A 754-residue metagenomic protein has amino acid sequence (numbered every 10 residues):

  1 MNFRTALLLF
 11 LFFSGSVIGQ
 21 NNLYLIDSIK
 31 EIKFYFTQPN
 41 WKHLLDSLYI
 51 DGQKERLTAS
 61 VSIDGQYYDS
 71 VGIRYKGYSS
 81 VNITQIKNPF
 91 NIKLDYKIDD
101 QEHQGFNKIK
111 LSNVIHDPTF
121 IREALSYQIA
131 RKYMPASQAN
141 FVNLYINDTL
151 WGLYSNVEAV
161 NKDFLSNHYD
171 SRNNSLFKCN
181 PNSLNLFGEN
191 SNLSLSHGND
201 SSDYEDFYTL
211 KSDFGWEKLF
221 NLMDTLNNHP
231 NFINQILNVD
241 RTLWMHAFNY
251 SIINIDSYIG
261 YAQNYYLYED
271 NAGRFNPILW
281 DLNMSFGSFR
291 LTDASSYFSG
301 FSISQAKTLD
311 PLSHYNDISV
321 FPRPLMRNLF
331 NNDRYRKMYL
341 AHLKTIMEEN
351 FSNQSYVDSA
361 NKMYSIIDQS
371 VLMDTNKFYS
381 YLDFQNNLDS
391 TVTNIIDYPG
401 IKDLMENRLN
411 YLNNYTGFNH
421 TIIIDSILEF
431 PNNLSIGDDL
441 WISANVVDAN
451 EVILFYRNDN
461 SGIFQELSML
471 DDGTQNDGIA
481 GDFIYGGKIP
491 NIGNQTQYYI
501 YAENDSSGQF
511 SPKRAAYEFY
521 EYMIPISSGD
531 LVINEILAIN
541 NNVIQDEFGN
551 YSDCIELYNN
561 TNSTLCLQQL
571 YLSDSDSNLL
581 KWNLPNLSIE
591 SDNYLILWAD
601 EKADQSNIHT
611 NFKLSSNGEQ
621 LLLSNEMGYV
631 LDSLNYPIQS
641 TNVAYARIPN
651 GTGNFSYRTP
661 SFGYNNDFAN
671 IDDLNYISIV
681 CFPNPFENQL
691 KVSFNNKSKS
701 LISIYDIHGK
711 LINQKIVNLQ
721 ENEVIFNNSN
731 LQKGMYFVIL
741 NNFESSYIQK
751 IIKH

Functional and structural regions predicted by a protein language model:
Q20-L23, D27-I29, N40, L44 (+8 more regions): Middle-to-C-terminal accessory/interaction subdomains
Q20-M245, I395-T416, S426, I436 (+2 more regions): Phosphate-handling architecture centered on phosphoinositide signaling
I395-I423, I427-E429, I492-E687: Intrinsically disordered, low-complexity linkers and terminal tails enriched in Ser/Thr/Pro/Gly with interspersed basic
L440-V446, L690-N695: Aromatic/hydrophobic beta-strand junction motif of beta-rich domains
I453-I492, D505-R514: Aromatic- and glycine-rich beta-strand/loop motifs that create alpha-glucan
Q475-K488, N593-L595, A603-Q605, Q720-V724: Aromatic sugar-binding surface patches on proteins that engage polysaccharides or sugar-phosphate polymers
I489-Q495, S729-K733: Surface-exposed, short loops/turns at beta-strand junctions within beta-sandwich domains
L674-F682, F686-H754: C-terminal outer-membrane/trafficking sorting elements
